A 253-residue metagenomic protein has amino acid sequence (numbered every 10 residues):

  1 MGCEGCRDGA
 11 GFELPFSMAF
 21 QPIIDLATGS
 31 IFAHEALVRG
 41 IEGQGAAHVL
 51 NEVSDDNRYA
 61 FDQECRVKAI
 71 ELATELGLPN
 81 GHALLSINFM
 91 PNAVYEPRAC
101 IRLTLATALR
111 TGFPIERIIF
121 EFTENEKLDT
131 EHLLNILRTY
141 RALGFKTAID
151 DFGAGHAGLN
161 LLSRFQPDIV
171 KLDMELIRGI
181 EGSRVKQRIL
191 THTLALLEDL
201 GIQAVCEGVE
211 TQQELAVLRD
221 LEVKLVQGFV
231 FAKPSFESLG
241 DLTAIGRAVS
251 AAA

Functional and structural regions predicted by a protein language model:
M1-A19, D25-S30, E124-K127, H156-A253: EAL-family c-di-GMP phosphodiesterase catalytic domain
M1-T111: Bacterial c-di-GMP phosphodiesterase EAL domain
G29, C65, A69, I87 (+5 more regions): Conserved, mostly hydrophobic/aromatic
I41-E64, N92-A99, L109-G144, E175-L196 (+2 more regions): EAL-type cyclic di-GMP phosphodiesterase domain
N80-L85, F113-I118, L143-K146, D168 (+2 more regions): Short, well-ordered coil/turn segments that N-cap beta-strands
E121, T147-I149, A204-C206: Short catalytic-loop micro-motif centered on adjacent basic/acidic residues
I136-F145, I149, H156-L161, F165: Eukaryote-skewed repeat-based solenoidal scaffolds used as protein-protein interaction platforms, primarily
